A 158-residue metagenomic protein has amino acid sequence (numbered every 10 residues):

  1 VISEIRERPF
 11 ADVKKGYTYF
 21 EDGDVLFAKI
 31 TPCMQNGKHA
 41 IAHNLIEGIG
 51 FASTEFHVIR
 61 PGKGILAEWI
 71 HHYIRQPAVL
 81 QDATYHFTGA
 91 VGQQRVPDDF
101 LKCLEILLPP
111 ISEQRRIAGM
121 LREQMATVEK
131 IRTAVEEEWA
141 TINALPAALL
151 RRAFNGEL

Functional and structural regions predicted by a protein language model:
V1-V25, I41-A42: Sequence-specific dsDNA recognition surfaces
R8, K14-K15, I46, V91 (+1 more regions): A structural connector/turn signal
T18-F20, C33, A40-S53, P61 (+1 more regions): Short, surface-exposed loop/turn microsegments at beta-strand edges and helix-strand junctions
A28-K29, R60: Residue-level recognition of conserved beta-strand edge/terminus positions
A42-N44, H86-A90: Short amphipathic beta-strand starts and helix->beta connectors
I49-H57, T88-S112: A short glycine-rich beta-alpha junction/loop motif
A67-A78: Glycine- and charge-enriched low-complexity intrinsically disordered segments
C103-L158: Amphipathic alpha-helical coiled-coil/heptad-repeat segments
